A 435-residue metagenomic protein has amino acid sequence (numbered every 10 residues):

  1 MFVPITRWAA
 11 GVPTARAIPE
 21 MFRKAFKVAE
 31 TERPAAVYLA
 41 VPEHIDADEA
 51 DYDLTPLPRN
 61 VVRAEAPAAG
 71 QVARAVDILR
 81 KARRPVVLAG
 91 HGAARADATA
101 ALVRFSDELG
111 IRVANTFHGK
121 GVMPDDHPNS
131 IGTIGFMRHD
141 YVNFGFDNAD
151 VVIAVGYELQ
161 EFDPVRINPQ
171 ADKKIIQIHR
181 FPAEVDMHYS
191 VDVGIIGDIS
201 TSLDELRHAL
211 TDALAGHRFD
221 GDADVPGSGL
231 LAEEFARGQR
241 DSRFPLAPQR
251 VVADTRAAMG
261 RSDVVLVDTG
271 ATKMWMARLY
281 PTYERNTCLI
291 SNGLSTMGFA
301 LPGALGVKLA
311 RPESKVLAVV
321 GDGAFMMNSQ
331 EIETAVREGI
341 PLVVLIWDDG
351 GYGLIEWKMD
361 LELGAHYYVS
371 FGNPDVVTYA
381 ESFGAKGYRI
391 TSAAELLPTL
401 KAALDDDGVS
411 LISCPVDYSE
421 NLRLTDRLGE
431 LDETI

Functional and structural regions predicted by a protein language model:
M1-A47, F117-K120, F146, Y157-Q177 (+1 more regions): Conserved thiamine diphosphate
M1-E20, G119-A223, M359, P374 (+1 more regions): Glycine-rich, acidic loop regions that bind phosphate or pyrophosphate groups
R16, Y52-L54, A171-T269, A393-L397 (+2 more regions): Phosphate/pyrophosphate-binding active-site segments
K24, V28-K81: Conformationally flexible catalytic loops at phosphate/diphosphate-handling active centers
V28-R33, Q71-V86, F105, F146-N148 (+3 more regions): Glycine-rich phosphate/diphosphate-binding loops that line cofactor/substrate pockets in enzymes
H91-I176, Y283-E313, M326-Q330, D360 (+3 more regions): Glycine-rich, anion-gripping cofactor-binding loops and their flanking helix/strand elements in enzyme active sites
G227-P302, V307, E313, E362: Active-site diphosphate/adenylate-binding microenvironment
R337-L428: Thiamine diphosphate
